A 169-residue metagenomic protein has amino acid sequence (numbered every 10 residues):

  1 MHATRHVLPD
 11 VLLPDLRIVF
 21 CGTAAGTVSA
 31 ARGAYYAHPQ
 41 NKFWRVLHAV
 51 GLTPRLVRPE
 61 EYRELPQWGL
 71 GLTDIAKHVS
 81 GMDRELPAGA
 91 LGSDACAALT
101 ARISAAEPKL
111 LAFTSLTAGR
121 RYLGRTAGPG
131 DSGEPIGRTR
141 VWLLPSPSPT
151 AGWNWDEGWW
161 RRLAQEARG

Functional and structural regions predicted by a protein language model:
M1-R17, H38-P39, V46, M82-T100 (+1 more regions): C-terminal capping/extension of enzyme domains
V7-L13, L56-P66, R102: Short amphipathic alpha-helices and their capping/turn segments at secondary-structure boundaries
L16, G26-A31: Short N-terminal binding/cap micro-motifs at the start of the first secondary-structure element
R17-I18, L110: Structural motif
F20-T23: N-terminal nucleotide-binding beta1-loop-alpha1 segment
A25-V28, K77-S80, T117-G119, P147-T150: Short, solvent-exposed loop/turn segments at secondary-structure junctions
S29-A90: Short, surface-exposed acidic-centric catalytic microdomains
Q67-R125: Internal catalytic-core helix/loop-beta-alpha segment that presents or stabilizes conserved functional determinants
